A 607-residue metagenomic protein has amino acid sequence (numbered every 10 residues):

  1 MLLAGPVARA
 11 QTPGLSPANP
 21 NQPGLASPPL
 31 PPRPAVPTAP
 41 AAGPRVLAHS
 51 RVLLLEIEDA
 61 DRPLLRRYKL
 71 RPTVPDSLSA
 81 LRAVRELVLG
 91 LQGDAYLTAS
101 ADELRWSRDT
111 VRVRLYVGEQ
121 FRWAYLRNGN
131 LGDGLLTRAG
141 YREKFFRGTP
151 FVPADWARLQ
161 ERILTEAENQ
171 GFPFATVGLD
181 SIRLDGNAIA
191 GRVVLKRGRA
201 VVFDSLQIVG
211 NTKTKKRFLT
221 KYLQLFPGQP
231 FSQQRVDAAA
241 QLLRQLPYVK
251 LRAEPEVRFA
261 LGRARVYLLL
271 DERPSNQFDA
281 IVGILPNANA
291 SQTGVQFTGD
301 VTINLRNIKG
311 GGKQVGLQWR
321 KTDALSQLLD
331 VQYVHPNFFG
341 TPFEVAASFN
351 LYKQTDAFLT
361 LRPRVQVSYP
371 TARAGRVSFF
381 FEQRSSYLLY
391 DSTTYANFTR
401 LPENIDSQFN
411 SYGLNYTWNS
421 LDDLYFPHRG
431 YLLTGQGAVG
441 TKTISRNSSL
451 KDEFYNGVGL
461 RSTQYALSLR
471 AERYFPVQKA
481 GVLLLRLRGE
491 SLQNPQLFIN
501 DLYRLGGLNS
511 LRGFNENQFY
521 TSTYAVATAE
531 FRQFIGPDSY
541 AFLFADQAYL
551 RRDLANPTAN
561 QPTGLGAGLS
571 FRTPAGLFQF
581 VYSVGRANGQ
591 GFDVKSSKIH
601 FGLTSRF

Functional and structural regions predicted by a protein language model:
M1-L2: Sec-dependent N-terminal signal peptides
A8-A10: Boundary at the C-terminal end of the N-terminal hydrophobic targeting segment
T12-D59, P63, R67-A288, T298-T302 (+3 more regions): Periplasmic polypeptide-binding modules associated with outer-membrane biogenesis and secretion
Y68, I281, D391-T393, R446-S449 (+1 more regions): Short acidic, glycine/proline-rich loop/turn micro-motifs
D133-L135, S232-L433, L505, Q518-T521 (+1 more regions): Gram-negative/organellar outer-membrane beta-barrel architecture
T214-F218, Y387-S392, K442-N447, Q496: Short acidic/His/Gly/Ser-rich catalytic and metal-binding motifs that mark active-site loops of diverse hydrolases
V295-R306, G316-K321, L325, D330-Q332 (+1 more regions): C-terminal transmembrane beta-barrel domains of outer membrane proteins
